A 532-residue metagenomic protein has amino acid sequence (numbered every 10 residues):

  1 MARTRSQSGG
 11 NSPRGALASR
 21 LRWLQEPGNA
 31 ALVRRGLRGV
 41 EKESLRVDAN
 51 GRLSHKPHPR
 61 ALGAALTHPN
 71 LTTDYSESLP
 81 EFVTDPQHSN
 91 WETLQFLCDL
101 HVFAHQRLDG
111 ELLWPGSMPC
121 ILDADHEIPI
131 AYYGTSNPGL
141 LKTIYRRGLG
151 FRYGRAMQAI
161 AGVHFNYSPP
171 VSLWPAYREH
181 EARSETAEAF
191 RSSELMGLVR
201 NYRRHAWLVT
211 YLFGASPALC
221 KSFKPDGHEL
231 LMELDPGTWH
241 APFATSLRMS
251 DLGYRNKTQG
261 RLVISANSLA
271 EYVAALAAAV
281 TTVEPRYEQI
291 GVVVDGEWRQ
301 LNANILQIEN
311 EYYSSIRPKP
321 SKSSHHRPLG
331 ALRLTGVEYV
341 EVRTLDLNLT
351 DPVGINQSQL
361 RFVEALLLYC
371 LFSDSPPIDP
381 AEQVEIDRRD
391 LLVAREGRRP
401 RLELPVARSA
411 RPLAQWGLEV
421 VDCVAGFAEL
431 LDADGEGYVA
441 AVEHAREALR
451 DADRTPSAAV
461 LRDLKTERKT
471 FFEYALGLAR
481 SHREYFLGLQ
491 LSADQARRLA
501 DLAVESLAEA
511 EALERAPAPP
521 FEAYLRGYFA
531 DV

Functional and structural regions predicted by a protein language model:
A2-G150, M157-V163, F190-R200, R204-W207 (+1 more regions): Terminal catalytic/cofactor-binding subdomain
G39, Q95, D99, S136 (+10 more regions): Generic recognition of stable, solvent-exposed alpha-helical segments in well-folded globular domains
E43, M157-P170, Y339-D346: Histidine-centered divalent-metal-coordination microenvironment in nucleic-acid enzymes
P119-I121, L219-F223, Q383-A394, Y438-L449: A glycine-rich phosphate-binding loop feature that marks nucleotide/adenosyl-phosphate handling sites
D123, V406-R468: Long, compositionally biased intrinsically disordered regions
G134-R155, A159, Y167-A331, P352 (+2 more regions): Loop-rich catalytic cores of soluble enzymes, especially ATP-dependent carboxylate-amine ligases and other
R333-L334, V340-A428: Substrate-recognition/cap regions that form aromatic- and gly/pro-loop-enriched pockets for small-molecule ligands
Y438-V532: Extended, compositionally biased alpha-helical segments that mediate assembly or anchoring
